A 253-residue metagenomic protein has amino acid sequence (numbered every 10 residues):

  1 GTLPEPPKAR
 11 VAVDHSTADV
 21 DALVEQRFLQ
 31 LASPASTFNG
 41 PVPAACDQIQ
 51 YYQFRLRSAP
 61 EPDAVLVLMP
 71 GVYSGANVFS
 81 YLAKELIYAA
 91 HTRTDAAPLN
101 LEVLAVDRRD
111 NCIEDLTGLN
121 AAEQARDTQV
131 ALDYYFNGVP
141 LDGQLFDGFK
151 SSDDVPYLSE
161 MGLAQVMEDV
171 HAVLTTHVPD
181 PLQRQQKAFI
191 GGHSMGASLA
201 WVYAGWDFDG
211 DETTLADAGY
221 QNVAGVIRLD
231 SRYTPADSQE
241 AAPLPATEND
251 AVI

Functional and structural regions predicted by a protein language model:
L3-S58: N-terminal cap/lid segment of alpha/beta-hydrolase-fold proteins
L56-T128, D133-Y134: Short, surface-exposed "cap/lid" segments of acyl-processing enzymes
L68-V72, H193-S194, S231: Glycine-rich His-Gly loop
Y81, T176, V202-D207: Active-site signature of alpha/beta-hydrolase-fold catalytic machinery across serine- and Asp/Cys-nucleophile hydrolases
E123-D180: Alpha/beta-hydrolase active-site loop
P181-S194: Alpha/beta-hydrolase fold nucleophile elbow
G192-V202: Glycine-rich nucleophile elbow surrounding the catalytic serine of serine-hydrolase chemistry
A204-I253: A catalytic-pocket lid/entrance helix-loop region that shapes and gates access to the active site across common
